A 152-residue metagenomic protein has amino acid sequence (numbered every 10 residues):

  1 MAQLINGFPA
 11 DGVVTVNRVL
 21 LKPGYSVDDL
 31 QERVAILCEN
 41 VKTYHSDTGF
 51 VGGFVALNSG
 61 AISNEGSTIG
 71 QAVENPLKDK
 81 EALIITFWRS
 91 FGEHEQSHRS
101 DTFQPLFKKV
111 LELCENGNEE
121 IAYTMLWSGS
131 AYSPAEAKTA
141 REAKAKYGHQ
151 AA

Functional and structural regions predicted by a protein language model:
M1-L83, F87-Q104, E115-A152: Short S/T/G/P-rich N-terminal loop/turn motif that feeds into the first structured element of a domain
P105-L111: Outer-membrane beta-barrel domain signature
